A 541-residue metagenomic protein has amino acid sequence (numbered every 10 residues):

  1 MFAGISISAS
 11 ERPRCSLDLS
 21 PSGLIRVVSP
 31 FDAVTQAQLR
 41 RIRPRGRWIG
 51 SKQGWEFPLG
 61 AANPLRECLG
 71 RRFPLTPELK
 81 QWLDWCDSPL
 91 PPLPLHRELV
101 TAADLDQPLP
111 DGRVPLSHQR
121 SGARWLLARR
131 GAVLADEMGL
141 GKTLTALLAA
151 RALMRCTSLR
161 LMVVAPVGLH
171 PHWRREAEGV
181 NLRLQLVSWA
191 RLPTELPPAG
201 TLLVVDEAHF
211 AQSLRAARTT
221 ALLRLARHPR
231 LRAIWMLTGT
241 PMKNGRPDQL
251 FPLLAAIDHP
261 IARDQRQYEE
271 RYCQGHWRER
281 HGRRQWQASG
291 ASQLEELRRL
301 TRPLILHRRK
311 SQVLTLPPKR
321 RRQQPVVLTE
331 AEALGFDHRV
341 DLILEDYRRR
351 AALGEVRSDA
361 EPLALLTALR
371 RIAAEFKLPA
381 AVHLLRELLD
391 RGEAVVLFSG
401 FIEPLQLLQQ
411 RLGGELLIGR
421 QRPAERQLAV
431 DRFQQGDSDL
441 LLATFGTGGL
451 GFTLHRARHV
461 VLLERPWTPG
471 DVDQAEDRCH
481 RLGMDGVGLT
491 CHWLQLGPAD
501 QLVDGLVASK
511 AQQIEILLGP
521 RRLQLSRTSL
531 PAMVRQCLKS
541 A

Functional and structural regions predicted by a protein language model:
M1-G112: Accessory DNA-engaging acidic/polar modules
D111-R130: N-terminal pre-P-loop "Q-motif" helix
R130-A149: Walker A/P-loop
M138, L231-R246: Conserved helicase ATPase motor motifs in RecA-like P-loop NTPase domains
T143-L148, S158-A177, N244-P247, G400-I402: Conserved Walker A/P-loop ATP-binding site and its immediately adjacent core in helicase/helicase-like ATPase domains
L186, A190-R191, L196-A199, A211-Q212 (+4 more regions): Inter-lobe coupling linker of SF2 helicases/translocases
A394-F398, Q406, G413-G448: Conserved helicase ATPase core of P-loop NTP-dependent helicases/translocases
W467-E476, H480-A541: A conserved SF2-helicase RecA2
